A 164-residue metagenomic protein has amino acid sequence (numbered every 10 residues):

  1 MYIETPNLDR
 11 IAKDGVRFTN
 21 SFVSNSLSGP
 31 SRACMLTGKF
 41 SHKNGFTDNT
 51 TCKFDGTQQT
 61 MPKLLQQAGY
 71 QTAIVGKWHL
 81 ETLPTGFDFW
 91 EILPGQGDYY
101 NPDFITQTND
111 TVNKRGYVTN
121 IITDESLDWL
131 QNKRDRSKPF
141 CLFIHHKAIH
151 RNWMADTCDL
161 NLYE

Functional and structural regions predicted by a protein language model:
M1-E164: Formylglycine-dependent sulfatase
